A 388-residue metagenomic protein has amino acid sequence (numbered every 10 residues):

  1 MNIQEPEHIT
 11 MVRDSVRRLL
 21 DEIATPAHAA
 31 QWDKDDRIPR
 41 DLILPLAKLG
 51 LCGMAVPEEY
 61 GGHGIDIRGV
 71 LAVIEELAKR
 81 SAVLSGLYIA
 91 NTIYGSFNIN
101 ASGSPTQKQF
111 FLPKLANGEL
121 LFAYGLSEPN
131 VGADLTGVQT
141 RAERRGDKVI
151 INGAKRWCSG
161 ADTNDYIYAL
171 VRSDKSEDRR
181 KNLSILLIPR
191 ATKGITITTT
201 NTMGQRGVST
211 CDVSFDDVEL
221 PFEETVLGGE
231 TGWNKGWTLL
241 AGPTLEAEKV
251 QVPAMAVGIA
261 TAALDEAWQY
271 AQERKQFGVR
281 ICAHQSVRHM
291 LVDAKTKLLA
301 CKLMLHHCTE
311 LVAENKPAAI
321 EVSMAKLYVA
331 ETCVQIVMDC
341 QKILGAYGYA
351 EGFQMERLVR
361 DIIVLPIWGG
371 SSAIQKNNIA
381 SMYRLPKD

Functional and structural regions predicted by a protein language model:
M1-L87, F110, K114-N117, Q335 (+1 more regions): Amphipathic, small/basic residue-rich leader segments at the start of a protein or domain
N2, R13, A72-V73, Y94 (+2 more regions): Glycine-rich phosphate/cofactor-binding loops in nucleotide/flavin-utilizing enzymes
I3-V12, T196-L299, L365, S381 (+1 more regions): Glycine-rich beta->alpha junctions and the first turn(s) of the following alpha-helix
A27-K34, W268, Q272-V279, K295-Y328 (+1 more regions): C-terminal helix-coil-helix/basic helical segment that borders enzyme active sites and/or dimer interfaces and provides
G86-T106, G132-L135: N-terminal glycine-rich flavin-associated loop
G118-L126: A short, Trp-centered hydrophobic/proline-enriched beta-strand micro-motif
T140-E143: A structural signal for short hydrophobic beta-strand segments in well-ordered beta-sheet cores
K148, N152-T198: A short core secondary-structure module
